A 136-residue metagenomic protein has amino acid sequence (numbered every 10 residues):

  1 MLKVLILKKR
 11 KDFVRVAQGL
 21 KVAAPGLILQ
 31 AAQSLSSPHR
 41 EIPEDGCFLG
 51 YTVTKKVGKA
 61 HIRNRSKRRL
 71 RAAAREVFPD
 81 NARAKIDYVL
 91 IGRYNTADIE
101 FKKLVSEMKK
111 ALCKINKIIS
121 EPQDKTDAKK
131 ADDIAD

Functional and structural regions predicted by a protein language model:
M1-D136: Positively charged, solvent-exposed patches that mediate nucleic-acid binding
